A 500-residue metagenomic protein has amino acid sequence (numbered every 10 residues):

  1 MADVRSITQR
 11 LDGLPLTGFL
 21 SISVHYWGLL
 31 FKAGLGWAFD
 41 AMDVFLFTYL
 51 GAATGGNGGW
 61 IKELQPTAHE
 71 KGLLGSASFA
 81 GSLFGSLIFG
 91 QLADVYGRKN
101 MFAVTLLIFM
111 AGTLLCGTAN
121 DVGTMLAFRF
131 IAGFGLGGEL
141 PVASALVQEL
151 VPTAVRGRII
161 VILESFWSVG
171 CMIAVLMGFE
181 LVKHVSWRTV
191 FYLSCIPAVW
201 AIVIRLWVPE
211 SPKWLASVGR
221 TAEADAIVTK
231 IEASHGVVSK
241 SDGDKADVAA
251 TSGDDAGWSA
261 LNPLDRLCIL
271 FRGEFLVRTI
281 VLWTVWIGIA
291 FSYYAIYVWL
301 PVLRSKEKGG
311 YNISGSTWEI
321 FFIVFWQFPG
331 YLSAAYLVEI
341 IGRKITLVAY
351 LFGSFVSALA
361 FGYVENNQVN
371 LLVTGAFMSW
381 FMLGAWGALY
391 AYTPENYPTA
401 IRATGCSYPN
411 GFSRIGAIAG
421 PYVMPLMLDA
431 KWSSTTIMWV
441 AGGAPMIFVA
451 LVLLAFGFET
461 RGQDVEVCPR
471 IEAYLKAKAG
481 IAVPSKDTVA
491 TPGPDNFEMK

Functional and structural regions predicted by a protein language model:
M1-K500: Transmembrane-helix signature of 12-pass secondary carriers
